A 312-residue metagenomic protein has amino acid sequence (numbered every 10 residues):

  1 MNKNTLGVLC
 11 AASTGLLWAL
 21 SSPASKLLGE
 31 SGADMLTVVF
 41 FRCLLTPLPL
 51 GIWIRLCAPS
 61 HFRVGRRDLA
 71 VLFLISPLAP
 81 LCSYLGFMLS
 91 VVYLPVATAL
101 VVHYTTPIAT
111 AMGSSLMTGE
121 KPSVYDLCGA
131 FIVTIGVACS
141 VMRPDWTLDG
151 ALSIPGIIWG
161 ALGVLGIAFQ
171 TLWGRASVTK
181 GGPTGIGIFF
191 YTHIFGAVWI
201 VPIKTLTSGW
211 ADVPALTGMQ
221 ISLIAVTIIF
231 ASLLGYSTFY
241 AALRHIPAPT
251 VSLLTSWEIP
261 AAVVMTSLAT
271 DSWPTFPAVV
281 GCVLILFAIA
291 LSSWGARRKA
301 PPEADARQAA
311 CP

Functional and structural regions predicted by a protein language model:
M1-F41, W146-A176, V198-W199, R307-P312: Glycine-/small-residue-enriched transmembrane alpha-helix faces in small-molecule transporters and effluxers
L9-A11, F40-F41, Y84, A99-T105 (+2 more regions): Helix-helix packing/entry segments at the starts of transmembrane helices
L17-S22, I54-A99, H103, C139 (+1 more regions): Specific transmembrane alpha-helical segments of multi-pass solute transporters/efflux pumps, especially DMT/EamA
A19, P23, P77-L81, L85 (+8 more regions): Hydrophobic/small/kink-forming positions within alpha-helical transmembrane segments of polytopic membrane proteins
P23-G32, V141-S153, T205-Q220, S267 (+1 more regions): Membrane-interface helix termini and inter-helical loops of multi-pass transporters
E30-C82, A109, L165-W173, F189-S208 (+2 more regions): Transmembrane alpha-helices of multi-pass small-molecule transport proteins
C43, M142-R143, Q220, S256-P312: C-terminal-most transmembrane helix of multi-pass membrane proteins
L50, G113, P122-P144, P277-A296: Hydrophobic transmembrane alpha-helices of multi-pass small-molecule transport proteins
